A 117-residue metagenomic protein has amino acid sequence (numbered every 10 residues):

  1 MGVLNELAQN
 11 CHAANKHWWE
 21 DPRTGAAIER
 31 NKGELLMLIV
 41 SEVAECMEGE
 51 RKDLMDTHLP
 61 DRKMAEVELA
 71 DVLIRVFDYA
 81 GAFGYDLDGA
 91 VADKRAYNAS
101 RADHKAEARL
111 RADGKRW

Functional and structural regions predicted by a protein language model:
M1-W117: Flexible "arm" and connector segments at domain edges
